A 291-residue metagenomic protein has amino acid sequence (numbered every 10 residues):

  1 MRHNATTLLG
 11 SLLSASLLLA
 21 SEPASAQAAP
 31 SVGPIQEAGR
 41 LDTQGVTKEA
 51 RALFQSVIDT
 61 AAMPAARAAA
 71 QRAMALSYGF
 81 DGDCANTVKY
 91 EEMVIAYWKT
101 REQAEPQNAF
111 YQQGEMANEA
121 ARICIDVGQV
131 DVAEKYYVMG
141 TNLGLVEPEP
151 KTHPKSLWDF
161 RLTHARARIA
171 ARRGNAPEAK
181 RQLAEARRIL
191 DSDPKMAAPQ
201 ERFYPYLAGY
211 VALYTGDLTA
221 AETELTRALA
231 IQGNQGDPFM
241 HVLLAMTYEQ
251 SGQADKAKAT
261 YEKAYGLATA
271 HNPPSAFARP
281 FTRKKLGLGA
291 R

Functional and structural regions predicted by a protein language model:
P23-L76, F80, K89, Y111-Q112: N-terminal leader/linker segments that initiate helical-solenoid repeat arrays
Q36, A73, Q112, E119 (+7 more regions): "A position-specific structural signal for the A-helix of alpha-solenoid helical repeats
D59-R67, Y97-F110, G144-K155, L190-A198 (+1 more regions): Flexible helix-coil transition and linker loops at the boundaries of alpha-helical arrays
A96, D255-H271: TPR/TPR-like (Sel1-like) alpha-helical repeat modules
